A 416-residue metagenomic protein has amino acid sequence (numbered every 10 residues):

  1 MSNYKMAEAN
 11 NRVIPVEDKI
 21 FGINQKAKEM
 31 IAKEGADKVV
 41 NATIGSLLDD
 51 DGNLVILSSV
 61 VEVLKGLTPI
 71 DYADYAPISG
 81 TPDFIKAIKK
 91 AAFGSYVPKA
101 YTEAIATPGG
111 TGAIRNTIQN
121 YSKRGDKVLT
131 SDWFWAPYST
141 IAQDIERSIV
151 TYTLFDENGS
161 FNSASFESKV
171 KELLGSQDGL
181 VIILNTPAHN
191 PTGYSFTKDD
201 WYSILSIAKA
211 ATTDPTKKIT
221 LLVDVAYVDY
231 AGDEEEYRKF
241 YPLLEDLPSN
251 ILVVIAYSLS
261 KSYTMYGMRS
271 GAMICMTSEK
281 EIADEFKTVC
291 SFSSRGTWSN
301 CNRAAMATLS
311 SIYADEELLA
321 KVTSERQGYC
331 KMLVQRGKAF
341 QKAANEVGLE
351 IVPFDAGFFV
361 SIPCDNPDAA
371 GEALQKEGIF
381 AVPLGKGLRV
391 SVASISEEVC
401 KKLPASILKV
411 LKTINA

Functional and structural regions predicted by a protein language model:
M1-V13: Generic N-terminal amphipathic, Lys/Arg-enriched alpha-helix
V13-G109, A416: N-terminal small-domain helix-loop-helix segment of the aminotransferase-like
E17, P82, K90, G94-P98 (+2 more regions): PLP-dependent enzyme catalytic core of the Aspartate aminotransferase-like
D49-D50, T323-Q375: Conserved PLP-binding catalytic core of the aspartate aminotransferase-like
T68-K218, V228-L247: Conserved core of the PLP fold type I
A87, E245-S324, C330: Conserved core segment of the aminotransferase class I/II
Y101, P353-F359, P383-G387: Short Gly/Ser/Thr- and Asp/Glu-enriched loop/turn motifs at secondary-structure junctions
L222: Generic enzyme active-site microenvironment
